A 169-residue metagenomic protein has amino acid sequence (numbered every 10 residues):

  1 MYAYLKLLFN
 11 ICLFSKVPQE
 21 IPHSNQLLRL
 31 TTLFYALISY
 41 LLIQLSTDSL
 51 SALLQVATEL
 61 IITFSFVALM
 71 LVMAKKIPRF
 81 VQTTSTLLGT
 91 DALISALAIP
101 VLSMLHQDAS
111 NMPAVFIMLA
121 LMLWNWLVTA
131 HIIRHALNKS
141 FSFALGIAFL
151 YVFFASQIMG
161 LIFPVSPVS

Functional and structural regions predicted by a protein language model:
M1-T84: Selected alpha-helical membrane-embedding segments in polytopic membrane proteins
T32-A36, Y40, V56-F64, L87 (+3 more regions): Alpha-helical transmembrane spans of integral membrane proteins, capturing the lipid-embedded, hydrophobic core of TM
Y35, H106-D108, P167-V168: Short, surface-exposed linear patches
L41-T47, P100-H106, P164: Juxtamembrane "helix-exit" motif on the non-cytosolic side of transmembrane helices
P78-A144, F154, I158: Hydrophobic alpha-helical transmembrane segments and adjacent short intramembrane/lumenal linkers of inner/organellar
S156-S169: Juxtamembrane boundary at the C-terminal end of a transmembrane helix
